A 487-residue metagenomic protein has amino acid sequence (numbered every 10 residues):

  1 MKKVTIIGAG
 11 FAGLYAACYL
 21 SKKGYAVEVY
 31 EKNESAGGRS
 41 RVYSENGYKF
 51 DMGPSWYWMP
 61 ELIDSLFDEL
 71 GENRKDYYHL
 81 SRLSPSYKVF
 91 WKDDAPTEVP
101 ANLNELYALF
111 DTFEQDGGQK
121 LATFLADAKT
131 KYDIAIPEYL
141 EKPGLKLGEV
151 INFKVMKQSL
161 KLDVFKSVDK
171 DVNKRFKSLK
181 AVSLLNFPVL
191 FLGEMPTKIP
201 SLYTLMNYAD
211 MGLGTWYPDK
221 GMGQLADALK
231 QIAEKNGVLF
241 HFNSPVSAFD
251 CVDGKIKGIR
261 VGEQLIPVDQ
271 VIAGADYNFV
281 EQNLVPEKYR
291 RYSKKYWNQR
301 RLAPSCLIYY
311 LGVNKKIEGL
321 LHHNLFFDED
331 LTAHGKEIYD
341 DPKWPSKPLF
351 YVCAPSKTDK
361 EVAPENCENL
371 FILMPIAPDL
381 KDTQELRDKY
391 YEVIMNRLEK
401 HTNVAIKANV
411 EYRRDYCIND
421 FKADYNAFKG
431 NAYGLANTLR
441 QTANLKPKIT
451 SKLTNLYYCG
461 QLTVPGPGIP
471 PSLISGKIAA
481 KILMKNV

Functional and structural regions predicted by a protein language model:
K2-D133: N-terminal glycine-rich phosphate/pyrophosphate-binding loop and immediately adjacent elements
P54, Q461-L483: A conserved FAD-binding loop/helix module that cradles the flavin
K92-I199: Rossmann-like flavin
S159-V168, M211-Q231, T383-Y390: Short beta-strand to alpha-helix junction loop
S178-L192, K347-Y351, V404-P465: A glycine-rich dinucleotide-binding beta-alpha-beta segment and adjacent secondary-structure elements that constitute
L205-I256: Helical element adjacent to the flavin cofactor pocket in flavoenzyme catalytic cores
S247-A363: Mid-domain catalytic core of redox enzymes that form a hydrophobic substrate pocket/lid adjacent to a catalytic redox
Y351-Y433: FAD-dependent oxidoreductase catalytic-site/capping-region signature
